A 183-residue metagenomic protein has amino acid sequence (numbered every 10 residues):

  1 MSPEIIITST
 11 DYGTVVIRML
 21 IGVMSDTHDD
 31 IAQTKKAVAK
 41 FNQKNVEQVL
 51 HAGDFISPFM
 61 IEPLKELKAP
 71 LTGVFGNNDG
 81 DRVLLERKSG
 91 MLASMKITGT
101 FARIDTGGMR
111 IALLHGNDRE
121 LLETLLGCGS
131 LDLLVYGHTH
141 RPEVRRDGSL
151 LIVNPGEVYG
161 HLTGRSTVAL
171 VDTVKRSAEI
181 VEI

Functional and structural regions predicted by a protein language model:
P3, Y12, V16-T106: Core catalytic region of metal-dependent phosphoesterases/phosphodiesterases, especially metallo-beta-lactamase-like
L20-H28, R110-G116, L151-G156, I180: Active-site-proximal beta-strand elements of phosphoester/diester hydrolases
G22, L50, T72-V74, L133-V135 (+2 more regions): Hydrophobic/aromatic beta-strand patches that form the interior of the parallel beta-sheet core in alpha/beta enzyme
H28-Q33, I56-F59, D79-L84, D118-E123 (+2 more regions): Active-site environment of divalent metal-dependent phosphoester hydrolases
N45, S130, H138: Conserved functional loop/turn residues at catalytic and ligand-binding sites
G90-L92, L131-V135: Structural recognition of alpha->loop->beta junctions
T98-G107, E123, G129-S130, R146-G148 (+1 more regions): Binuclear metal-dependent phosphoesterase catalytic core
